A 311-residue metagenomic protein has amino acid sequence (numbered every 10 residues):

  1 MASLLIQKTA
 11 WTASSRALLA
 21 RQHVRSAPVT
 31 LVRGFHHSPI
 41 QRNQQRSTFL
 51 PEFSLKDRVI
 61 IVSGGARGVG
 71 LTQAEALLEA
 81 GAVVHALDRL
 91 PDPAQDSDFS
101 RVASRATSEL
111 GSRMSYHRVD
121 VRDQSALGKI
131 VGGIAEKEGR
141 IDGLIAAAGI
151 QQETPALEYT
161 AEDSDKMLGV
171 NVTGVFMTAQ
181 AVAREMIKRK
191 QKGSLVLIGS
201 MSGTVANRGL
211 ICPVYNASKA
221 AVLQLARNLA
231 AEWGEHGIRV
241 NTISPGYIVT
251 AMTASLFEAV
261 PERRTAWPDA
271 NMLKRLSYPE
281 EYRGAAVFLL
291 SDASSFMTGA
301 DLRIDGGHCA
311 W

Functional and structural regions predicted by a protein language model:
R46-L50, V287, T298-W311: Short C-terminal tail/terminal secondary-structure segment of NAD(P)H-dependent dehydrogenase/reductase domains
E52-H85: Canonical Rossmann dinucleotide-binding motif of NAD(H)/NADP(H)-dependent dehydrogenases/reductases, specifically
P155-A156, D163-L168, I211, W267: Substrate-binding pocket helix/loop in short-chain dehydrogenase/reductase
A179, S218, A226: Active-site helix of classical SDR
S200: Residue(s) in the substrate-gating loop at a strand-loop-helix junction that position the organic substrate next
G234-R239, M297-G299: Short, small/polar-rich loop/turn modules that mediate ligand/substrate recognition or access, typified
N271-Y282: A conserved structural motif in NAD(P)-dependent oxidoreductases
